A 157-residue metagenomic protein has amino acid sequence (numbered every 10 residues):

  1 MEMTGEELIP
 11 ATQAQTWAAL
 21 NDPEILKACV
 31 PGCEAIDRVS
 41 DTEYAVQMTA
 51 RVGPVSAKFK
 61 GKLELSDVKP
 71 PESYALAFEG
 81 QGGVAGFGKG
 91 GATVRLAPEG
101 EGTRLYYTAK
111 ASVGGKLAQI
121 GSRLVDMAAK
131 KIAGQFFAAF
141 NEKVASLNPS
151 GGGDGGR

Functional and structural regions predicted by a protein language model:
M1-Q47, R51, S146, D154-R157: Hydrophobic ligand-binding cavity/cleft-lining segments
E2-L8, E43-A45, K58-K60, S73 (+2 more regions): Intrinsic-disorder/low-complexity, polar/charged segments enriched in Ser/Thr/Lys/Arg/Asp/Glu/Gln
G5-E7, C33-E34, G61-D67, G90-P98: Hydrophobic/aromatic beta-strand elements that line small-molecule binding cavities or substrate pockets in beta-rich
L8-T12, T49-G53, S66-V68, E79 (+2 more regions): Solvent-exposed residues in well-ordered beta-strands and their adjoining turns, especially edge/terminal strands
A28-C29, K58, F87-K89: Short solvent-exposed loop/turn micro-motifs enriched in small/polar/acidic residues
D37-Q81, Q135: Glycine-rich portal/gate segments that line the openings of hydrophobic small-molecule binding cavities
K62, A75, G80-A128: Beta-strand/loop substructures that line and gate deep hydrophobic ligand-binding cavities in soluble
G114-G156: A conserved amphipathic terminal alpha-helix motif
